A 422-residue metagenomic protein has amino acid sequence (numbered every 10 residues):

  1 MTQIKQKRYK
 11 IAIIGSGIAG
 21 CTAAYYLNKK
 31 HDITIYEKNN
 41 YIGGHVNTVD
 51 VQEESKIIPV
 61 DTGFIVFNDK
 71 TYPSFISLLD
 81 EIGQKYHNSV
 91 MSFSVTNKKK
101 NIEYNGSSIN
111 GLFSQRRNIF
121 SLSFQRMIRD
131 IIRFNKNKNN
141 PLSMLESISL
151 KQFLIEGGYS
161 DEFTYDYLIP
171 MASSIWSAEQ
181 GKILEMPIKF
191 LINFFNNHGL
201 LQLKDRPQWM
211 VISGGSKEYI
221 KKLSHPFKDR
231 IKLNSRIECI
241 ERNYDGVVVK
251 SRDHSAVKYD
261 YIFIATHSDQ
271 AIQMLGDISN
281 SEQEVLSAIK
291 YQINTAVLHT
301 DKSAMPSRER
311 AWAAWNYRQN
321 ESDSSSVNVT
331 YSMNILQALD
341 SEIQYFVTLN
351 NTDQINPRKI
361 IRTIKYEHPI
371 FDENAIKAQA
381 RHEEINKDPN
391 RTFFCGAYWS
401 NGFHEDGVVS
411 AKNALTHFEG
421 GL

Functional and structural regions predicted by a protein language model:
M1-I11, K29-K30, I376-E383: Extreme N-terminal leader/targeting segments of oxidoreductases
Y9-I35: N-terminal Rossmann-like FAD-binding beta1-loop-alpha1 element of flavoenzymes
N28-Q52: Glycine-rich FAD pyrophosphate-binding loop
V49-F75: N-terminal glycine-rich dinucleotide-binding loop that anchors FAD/FMN and/or NAD(P) in oxidoreductases
D69-I188: Mobile amphipathic helical/loop "lid" adjacent to a hydrophobic cofactor/ligand pocket
N193-S251, V257: Helical element adjacent to the flavin cofactor pocket in flavoenzyme catalytic cores
R236-P369: Mid-domain catalytic core of redox enzymes that form a hydrophobic substrate pocket/lid adjacent to a catalytic redox
S324-L422: Conserved flavin/dinucleotide-binding core of flavoenzymes
